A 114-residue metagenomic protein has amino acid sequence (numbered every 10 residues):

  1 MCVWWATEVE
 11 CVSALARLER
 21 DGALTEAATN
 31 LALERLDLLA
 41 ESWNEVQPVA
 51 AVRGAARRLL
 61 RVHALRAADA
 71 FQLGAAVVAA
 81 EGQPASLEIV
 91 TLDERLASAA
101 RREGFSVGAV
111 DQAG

Functional and structural regions predicted by a protein language model:
M1-A70, G74-S86, E103, D111-A113: PIN-domain endoribonuclease scaffold, especially VapC-family toxins
W5, D93-E94: A general secondary-structure junction signal
E88-T91: Short, hydrophobic beta-strand segments that form beta-sheet elements in well-ordered domains
E94-G114: Extended low-complexity acidic/polar segments
